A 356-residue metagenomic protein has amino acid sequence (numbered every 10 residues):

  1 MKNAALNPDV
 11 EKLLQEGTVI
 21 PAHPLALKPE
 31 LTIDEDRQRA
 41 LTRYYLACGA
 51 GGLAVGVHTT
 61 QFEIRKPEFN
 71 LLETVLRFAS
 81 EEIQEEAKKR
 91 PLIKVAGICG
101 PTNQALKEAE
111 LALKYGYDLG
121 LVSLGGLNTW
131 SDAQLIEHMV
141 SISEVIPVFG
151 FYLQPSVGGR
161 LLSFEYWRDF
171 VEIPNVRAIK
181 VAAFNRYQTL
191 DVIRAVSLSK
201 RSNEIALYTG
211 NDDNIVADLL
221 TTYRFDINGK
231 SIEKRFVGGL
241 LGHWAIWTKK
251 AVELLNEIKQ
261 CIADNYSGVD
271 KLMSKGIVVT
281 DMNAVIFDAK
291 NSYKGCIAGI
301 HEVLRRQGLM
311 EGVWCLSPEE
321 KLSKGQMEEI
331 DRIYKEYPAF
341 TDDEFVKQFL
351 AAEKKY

Functional and structural regions predicted by a protein language model:
K2-V10, Q15, I20-P24, C48-G49 (+2 more regions): C-terminal alpha-helical cap/extension of soluble enzyme domains
K2-W167, E319, D343-Y356: Active-site beta->alpha loop and helix N-cap motifs at the rims of alpha/beta catalytic domains
R39, E73, R77, L106 (+4 more regions): Generic alpha-helical structural signal
Y45, A79, I83, V196-S197 (+2 more regions): Hydrophobic, Leu/Ile/Phe/Ala-enriched alpha-helical segments that form helix-helix packing faces
A50, Y117, N175, R201 (+2 more regions): Residue-level recognition of short, well-ordered coil/turn positions that link secondary-structure elements
E73-T74, V140-S141, F170, L198-K200 (+2 more regions): Short alpha-helix boundary/capping motifs
I83-E86, R90, L198-I205, I262 (+2 more regions): Structural alpha-beta junctions
E144, Q154-C296: Catalytic alpha/beta core domains of metabolic enzymes, predominantly
